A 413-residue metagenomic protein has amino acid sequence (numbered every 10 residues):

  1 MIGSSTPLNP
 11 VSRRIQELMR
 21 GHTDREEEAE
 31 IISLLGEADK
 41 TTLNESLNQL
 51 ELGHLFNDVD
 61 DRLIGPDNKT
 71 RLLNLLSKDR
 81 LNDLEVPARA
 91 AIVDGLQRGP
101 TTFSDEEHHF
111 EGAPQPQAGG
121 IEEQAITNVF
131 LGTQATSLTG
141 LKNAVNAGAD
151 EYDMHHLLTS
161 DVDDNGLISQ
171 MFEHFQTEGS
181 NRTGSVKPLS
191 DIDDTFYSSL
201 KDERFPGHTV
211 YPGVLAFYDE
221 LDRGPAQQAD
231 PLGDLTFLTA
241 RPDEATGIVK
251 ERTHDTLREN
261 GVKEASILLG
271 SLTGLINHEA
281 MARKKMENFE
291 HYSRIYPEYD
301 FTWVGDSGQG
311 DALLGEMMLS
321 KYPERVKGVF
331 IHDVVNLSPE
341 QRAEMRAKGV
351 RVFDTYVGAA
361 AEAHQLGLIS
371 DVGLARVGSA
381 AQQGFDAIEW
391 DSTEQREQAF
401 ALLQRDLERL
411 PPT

Functional and structural regions predicted by a protein language model:
P7-S190, E394-Q395, P412: Non-catalytic pre-domain segments flanking phosphatase-related domains
D24, V352-T413: Long, compositionally biased intrinsically disordered regions
M154-S266: Glycine- and small hydrophobic-enriched segments that form the cores of compact globular domains
S199-K201, T246-R252, D311-M318, P339-R342: A short acidic (Asp/Glu
A216-Q228, E324-A361: A short, conserved beta-to-alpha structural element at the edge of catalytic cores that scaffolds binding
Y218-A226, K285-Y299, M318: Short, basic/hydrophobic alpha-helical segments
I248-Y296: A charged nuclease-like catalytic/ligand-binding cleft shared by nucleic-acid processing domains
P297-G308: Conserved Lys-Pro-Asp/Glu-containing loop-to-beta segment of HAD-superfamily phosphomonoesterases, centered on
